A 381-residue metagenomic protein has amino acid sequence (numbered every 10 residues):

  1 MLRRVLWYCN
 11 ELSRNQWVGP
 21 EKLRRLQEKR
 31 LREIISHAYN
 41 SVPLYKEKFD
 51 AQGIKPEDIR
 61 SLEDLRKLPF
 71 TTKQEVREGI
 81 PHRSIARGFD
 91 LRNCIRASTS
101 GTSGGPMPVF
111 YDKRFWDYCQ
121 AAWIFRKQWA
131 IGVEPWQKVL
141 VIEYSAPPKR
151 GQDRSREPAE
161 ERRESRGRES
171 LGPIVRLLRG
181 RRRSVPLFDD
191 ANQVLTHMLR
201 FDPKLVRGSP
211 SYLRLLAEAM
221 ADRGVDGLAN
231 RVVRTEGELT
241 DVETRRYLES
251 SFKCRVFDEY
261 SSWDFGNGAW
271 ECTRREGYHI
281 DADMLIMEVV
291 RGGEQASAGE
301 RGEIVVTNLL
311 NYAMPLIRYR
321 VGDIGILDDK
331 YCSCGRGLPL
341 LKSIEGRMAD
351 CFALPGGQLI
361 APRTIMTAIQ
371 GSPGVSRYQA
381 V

Functional and structural regions predicted by a protein language model:
M1-K22, K29, E33-Y39, P43 (+1 more regions): Active-site glycine/GP-rich loop and adjacent strand/helix microenvironment that borders small-molecule binding pockets
M1-S98, G104-K138, S145, R200-L205 (+4 more regions): Nucleotide 5′-phosphate-binding alpha/beta core
R66-R87, W116-D117, G132-K138, R156-R179 (+3 more regions): Short, Lys/Arg-enriched charge-dense amphipathic segments
L68-T71, R150-G151, N267-W270: Short, solvent-exposed polar/charged micro-motifs at secondary-structure junctions
T99-S100, V321: Acidic (Asp/Glu-rich) catalytic motifs at the cytosolic membrane interface
V109-Y111, G151-D153, E218, L316-R318: A short secondary-structure junction signal
R114-D117, A121-A122, L140-Y212: AMP-binding/adenylate-forming
